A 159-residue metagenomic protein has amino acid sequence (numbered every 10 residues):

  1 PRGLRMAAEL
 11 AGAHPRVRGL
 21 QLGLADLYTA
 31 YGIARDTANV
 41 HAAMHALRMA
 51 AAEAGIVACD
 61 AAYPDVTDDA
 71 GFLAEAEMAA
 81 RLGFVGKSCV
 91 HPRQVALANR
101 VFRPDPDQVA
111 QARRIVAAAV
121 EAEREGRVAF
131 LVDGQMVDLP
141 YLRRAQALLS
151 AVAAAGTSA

Functional and structural regions predicted by a protein language model:
P1-A159: Expand to "…catalyze enediolate/carbanion chemistry for C-C bond making/breaking, isomerization, decarboxylation
